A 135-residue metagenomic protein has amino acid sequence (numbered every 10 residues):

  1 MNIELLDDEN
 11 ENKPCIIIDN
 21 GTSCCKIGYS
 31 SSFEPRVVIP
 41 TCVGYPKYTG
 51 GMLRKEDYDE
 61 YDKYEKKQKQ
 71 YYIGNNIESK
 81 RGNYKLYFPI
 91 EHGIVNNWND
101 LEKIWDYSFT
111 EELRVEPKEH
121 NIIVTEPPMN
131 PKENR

Functional and structural regions predicted by a protein language model:
M1-I18, T22, I27-V37, P46-L53 (+3 more regions): Nucleotide/phosphate-binding catalytic cleft detector across ATP-hydrolyzing and phosphate-transferring enzymes
T41: Non-catalytic, usually N-terminal nucleic-acid engagement modules in DNA/RNA processing proteins
Y58-D59: Acidic, Ser/Thr-interspersed intrinsically disordered low-complexity regions
